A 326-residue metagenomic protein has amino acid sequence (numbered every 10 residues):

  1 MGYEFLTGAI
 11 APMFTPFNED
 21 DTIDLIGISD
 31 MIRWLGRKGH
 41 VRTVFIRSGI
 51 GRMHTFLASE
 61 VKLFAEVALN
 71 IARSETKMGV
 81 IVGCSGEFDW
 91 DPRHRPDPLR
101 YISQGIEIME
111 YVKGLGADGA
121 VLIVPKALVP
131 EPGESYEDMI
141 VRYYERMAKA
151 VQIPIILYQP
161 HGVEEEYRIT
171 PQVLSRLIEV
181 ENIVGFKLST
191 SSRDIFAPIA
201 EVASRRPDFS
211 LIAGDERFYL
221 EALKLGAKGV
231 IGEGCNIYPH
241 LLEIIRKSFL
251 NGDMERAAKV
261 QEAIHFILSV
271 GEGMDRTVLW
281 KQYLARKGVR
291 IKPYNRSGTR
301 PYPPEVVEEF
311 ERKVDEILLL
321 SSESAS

Functional and structural regions predicted by a protein language model:
M1-Y3, A325-S326: Basic/polar N-terminal segments that are highly enriched at the extreme N-terminus, encompassing both cleavable
G2-E166: Active-site beta->alpha loop and helix N-cap motifs at the rims of alpha/beta catalytic domains
I10-F14, K38-H40, E87, A227 (+2 more regions): C-terminal alpha-helical cap/extension of soluble enzyme domains
D24-M31, E60, F64, Y101-Q104 (+11 more regions): General structural feature for long, well-ordered alpha-helical segments within catalytic domains of soluble enzymes
V67, R146, R176, P198 (+2 more regions): Alpha-helical scaffold segments in soluble metabolic enzymes
A68-L69, T76-G79, S85, P92 (+3 more regions): Glycine-rich, aromatic-flanked loop segments that form ligand/cofactor-binding clefts across common enzyme folds
I71-M78, G116, V151-I153, I178-N182 (+2 more regions): Short helix-capping segments at alpha-helix termini
A150, H161-M274: Catalytic alpha/beta core domains of metabolic enzymes, predominantly
